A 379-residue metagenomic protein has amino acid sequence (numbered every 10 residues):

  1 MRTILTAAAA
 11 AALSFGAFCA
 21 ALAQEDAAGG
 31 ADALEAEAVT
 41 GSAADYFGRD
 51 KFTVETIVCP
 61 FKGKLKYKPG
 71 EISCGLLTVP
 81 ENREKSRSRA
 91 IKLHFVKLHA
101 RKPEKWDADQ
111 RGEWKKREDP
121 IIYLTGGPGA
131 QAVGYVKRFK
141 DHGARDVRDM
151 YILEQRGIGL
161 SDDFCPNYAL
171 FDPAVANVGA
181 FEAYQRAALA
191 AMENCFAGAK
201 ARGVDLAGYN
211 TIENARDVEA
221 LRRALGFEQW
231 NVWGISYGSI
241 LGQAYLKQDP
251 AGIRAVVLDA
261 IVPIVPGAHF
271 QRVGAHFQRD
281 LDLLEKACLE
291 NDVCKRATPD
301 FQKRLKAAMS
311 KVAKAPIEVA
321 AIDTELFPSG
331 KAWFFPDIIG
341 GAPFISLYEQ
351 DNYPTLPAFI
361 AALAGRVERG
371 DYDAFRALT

Functional and structural regions predicted by a protein language model:
M1-I4: Positively charged n-region of N-terminal signal peptides that target proteins for export
A7-A17: Bacterial N-terminal signal peptides
C19-E25: Boundary at the C-terminal end of the N-terminal hydrophobic targeting segment
E25-D32: Long, low-complexity intrinsically disordered segments that are proline/alanine-rich with interleaved serine/threonine
L34-I338: Gly/Pro-rich cap/lid or specificity-loop segments adjacent to the active site
R304, A308-K311, F359-A362, A377-L378: Charge-rich, solvent-exposed alpha-helical interaction surfaces
K331-A364: P-loop NTPase catalytic cores that bind/hydrolyze ATP
E368-T379: Small-residue-rich helix-loop
